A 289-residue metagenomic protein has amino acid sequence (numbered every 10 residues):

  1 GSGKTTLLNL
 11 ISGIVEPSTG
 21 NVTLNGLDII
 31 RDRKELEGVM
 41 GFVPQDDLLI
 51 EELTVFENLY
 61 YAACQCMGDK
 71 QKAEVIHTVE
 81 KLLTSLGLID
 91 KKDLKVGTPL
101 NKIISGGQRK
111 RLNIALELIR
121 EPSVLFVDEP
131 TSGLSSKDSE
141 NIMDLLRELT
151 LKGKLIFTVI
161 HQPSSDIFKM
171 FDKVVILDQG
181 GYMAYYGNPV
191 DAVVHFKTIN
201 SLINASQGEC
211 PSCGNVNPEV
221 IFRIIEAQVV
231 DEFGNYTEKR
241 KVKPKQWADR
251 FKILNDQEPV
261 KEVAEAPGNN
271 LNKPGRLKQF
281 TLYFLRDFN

Functional and structural regions predicted by a protein language model:
G1, T19-N21, C66, K70-K81 (+2 more regions): Topological signature of polytopic alpha-helical transporters
S12: Helix-to-loop junction immediately C-terminal to a conserved catalytic motif
N21-E35: ABC ATPase NBD Q-loop/coupling interface
E51-G68, T78: Q-loop/switch helix immediately C-terminal to the Walker
E117-L118: ABC ATPase C-loop
E121: Conserved catalytic motifs of ABC-family nucleotide-binding domains
L125-E129: Catalytic Walker B motif of ABC-type/P-loop ATPase nucleotide-binding domains
S139-K152: Helical segment within the ABC ATPase nucleotide-binding domain
